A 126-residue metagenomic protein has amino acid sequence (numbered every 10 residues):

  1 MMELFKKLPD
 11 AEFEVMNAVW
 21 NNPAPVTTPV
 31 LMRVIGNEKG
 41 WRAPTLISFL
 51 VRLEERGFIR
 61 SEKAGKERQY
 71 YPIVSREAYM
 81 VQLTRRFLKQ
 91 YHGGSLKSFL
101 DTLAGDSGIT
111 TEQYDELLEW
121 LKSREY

Functional and structural regions predicted by a protein language model:
K7-A11, A64-L83: Short, cationic-aromatic polyanion-contact patches
F13-A18, V30: Pre-recognition alpha-helix immediately N-terminal to the DNA-recognition helix within helix-turn-helix or winged-helix
P25-V34: Short acidic, hydrophobic short linear motifs in intrinsically disordered regions
R33-W41: Short helix-coil junctions and helix-kink-helix linkers
I47-V51: Short, hydrophobic-biased segments on the C-terminal half of alpha helices that form "recognition helices"
G57: Glycine-centered, phosphate/nucleic-acid-interacting loop/turn motifs that mediate DNA/RNA or nucleotide
L83-E125: Amphipathic alpha-helical dimerization/coiled-coil segments that flank or bridge DNA-binding/regulatory modules
